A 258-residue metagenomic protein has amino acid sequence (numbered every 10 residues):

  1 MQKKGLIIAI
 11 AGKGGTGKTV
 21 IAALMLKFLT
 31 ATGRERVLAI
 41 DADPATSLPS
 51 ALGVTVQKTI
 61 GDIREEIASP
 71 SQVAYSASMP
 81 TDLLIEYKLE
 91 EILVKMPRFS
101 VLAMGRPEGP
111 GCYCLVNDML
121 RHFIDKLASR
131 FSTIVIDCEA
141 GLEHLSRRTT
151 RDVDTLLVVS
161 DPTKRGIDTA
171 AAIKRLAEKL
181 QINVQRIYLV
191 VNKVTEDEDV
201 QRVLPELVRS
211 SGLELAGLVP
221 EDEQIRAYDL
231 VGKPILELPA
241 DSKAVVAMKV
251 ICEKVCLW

Functional and structural regions predicted by a protein language model:
M1-G5: Phosphate-binding P-loop
L6-P44: Walker A/P-loop phosphate-binding motif and the immediately C-terminal alpha-helix
L24, F28, A51, R148: Active-site signature of alpha/beta-hydrolase-fold catalytic machinery across serine- and Asp/Cys-nucleophile hydrolases
T30-M96: N-terminal phosphate/diphosphate-binding loop that engages ATP/GTP or pyrophosphate donors across diverse enzyme folds
V54-K58, L176-A177, P205-V208, P234-L236: Short, hinge-like loop/turn segments at secondary-structure boundaries
T81-E91, K95-M96, S100-C138: Cytosolic-facing regulatory segments adjacent to core modules
L115-E221, A227: Conserved catalytic-core segment of NTP-binding enzymes
V231-S242: C-terminal boundary of histidine-terminating zinc-finger modules
